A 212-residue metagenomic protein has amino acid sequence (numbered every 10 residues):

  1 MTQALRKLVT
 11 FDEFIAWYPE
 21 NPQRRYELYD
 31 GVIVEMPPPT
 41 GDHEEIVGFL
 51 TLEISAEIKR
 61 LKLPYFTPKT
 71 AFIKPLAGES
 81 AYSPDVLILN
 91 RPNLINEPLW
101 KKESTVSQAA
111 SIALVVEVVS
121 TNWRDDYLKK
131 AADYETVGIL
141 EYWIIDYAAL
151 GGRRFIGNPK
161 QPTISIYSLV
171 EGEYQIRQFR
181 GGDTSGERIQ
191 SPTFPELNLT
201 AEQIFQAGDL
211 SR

Functional and structural regions predicted by a protein language model:
M1-R212: Gly/Pro/Ser/Thr-rich low-complexity, intrinsically disordered segments predominantly at protein N-termini
